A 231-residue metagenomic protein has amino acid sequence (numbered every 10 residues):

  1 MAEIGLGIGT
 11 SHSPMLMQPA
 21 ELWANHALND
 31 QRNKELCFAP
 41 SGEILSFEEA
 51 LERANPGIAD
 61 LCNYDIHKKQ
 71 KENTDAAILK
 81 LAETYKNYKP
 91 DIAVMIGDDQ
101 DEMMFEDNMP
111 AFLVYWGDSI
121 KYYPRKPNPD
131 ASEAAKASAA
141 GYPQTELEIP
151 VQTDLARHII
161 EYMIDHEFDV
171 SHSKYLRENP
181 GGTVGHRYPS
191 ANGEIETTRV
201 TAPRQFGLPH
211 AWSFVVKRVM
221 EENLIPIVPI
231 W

Functional and structural regions predicted by a protein language model:
A2-W231: Active-site histidine-anchored catalytic micro-motif
